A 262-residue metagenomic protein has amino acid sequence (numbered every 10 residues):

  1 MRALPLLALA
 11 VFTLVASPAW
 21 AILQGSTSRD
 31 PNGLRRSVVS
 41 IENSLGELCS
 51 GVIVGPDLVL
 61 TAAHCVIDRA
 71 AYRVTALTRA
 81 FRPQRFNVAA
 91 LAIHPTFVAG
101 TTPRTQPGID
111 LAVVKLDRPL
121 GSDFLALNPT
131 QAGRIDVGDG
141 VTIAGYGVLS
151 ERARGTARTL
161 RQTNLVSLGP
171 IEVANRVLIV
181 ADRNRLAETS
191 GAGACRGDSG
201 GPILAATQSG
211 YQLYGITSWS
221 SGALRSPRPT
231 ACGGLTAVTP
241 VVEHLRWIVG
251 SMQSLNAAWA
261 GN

Functional and structural regions predicted by a protein language model:
M1-L7: Bacterial N-terminal signal peptides that target proteins for export
A16-P18: N-terminal signal peptide c-region/cleavage motif recognized by signal peptidases
W20-G46, S50: N-terminal activation segment of mature serine protease catalytic domains
I22-L34, R73-S122, L127-G133, P170-E172: Conserved catalytic-core segment of clan PA serine endopeptidases
P31, S37, L48, I53-V66 (+4 more regions): C-terminal subregion of chymotrypsin/trypsin-like serine protease catalytic domains
V39-I41, A70-P83, D139-G145: Short conserved beta-strand and strand-loop elements enriched in small hydrophobics with frequent Asp/Gly
I41-S44, V54-P56, A62-C65, K115-R118 (+3 more regions): Active-site-proximal beta-strand/loop segments in catalytic clefts of secreted hydrolases
P107-L111, L116-G191, G222, V241-R246: Chymotrypsin/trypsin-fold serine protease catalytic domain
